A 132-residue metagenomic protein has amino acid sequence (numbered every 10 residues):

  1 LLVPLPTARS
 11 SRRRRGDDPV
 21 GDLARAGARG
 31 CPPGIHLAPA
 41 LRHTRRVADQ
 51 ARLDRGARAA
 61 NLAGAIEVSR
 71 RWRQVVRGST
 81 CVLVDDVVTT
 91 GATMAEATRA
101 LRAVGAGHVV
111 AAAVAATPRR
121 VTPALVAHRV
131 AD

Functional and structural regions predicted by a protein language model:
L1-L83, A92-D132: Conserved PRPP/pyrophosphate-binding segment of the phosphoribosyltransferase/PRPP-pathway fold
D86: Active-site glycine-centered loops adjacent to acidic/histidine catalytic or metal-binding residues that shape
